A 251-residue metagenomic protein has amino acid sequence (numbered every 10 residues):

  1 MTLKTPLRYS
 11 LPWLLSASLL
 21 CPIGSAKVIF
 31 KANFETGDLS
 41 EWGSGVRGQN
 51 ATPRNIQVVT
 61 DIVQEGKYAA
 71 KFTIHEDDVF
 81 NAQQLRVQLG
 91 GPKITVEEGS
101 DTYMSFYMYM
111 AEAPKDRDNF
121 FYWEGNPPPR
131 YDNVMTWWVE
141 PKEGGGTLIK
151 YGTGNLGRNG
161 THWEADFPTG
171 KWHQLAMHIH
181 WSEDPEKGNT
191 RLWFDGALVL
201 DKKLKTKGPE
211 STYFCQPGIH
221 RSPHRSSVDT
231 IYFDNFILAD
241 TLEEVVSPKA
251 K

Functional and structural regions predicted by a protein language model:
M1-P6: N-terminal secretory signal peptides that target proteins for export/translocation
S10-L20: Bacterial N-terminal signal peptides
A26-K251: Low-complexity, Ser/Thr/Pro/Gly-rich disordered linker/stalk regions
